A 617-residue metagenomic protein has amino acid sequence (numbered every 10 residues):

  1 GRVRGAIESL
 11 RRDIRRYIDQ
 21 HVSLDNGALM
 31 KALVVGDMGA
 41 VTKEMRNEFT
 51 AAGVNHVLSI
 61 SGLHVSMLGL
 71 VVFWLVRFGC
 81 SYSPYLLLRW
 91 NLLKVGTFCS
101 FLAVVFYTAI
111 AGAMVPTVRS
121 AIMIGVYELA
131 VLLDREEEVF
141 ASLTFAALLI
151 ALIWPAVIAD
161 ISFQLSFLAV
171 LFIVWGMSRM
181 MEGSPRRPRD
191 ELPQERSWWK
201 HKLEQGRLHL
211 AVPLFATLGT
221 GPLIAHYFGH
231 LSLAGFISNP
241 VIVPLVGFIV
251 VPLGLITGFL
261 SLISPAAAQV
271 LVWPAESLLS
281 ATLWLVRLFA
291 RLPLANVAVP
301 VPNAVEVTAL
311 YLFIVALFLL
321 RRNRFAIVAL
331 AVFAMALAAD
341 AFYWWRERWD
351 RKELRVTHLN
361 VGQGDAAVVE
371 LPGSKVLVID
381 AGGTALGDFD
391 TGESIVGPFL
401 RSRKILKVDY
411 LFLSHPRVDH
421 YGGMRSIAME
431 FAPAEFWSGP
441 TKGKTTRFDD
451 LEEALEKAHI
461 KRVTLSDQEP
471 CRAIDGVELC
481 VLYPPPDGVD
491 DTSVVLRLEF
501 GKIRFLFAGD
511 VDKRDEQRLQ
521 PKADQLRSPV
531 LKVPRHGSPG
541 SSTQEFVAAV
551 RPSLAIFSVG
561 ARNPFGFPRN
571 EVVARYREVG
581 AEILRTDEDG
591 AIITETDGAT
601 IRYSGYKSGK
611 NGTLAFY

Functional and structural regions predicted by a protein language model:
G1-A121, E128, Y410-F412, E435 (+4 more regions): Aromatic-rich juxtamembrane segments at the membrane interface
A6-S9, D13, Y17, A32 (+7 more regions): Amphipathic alpha-helical interaction/coupling elements
L63-S66, F163-S166, P398: Conserved phosphate/anionic-ligand binding catalytic regions in large, soluble enzymes, centered on
A109, A113-L312, L519-L531, S542-E545 (+1 more regions): Internal transmembrane alpha-helical bundles of multi-pass membrane proteins
G183-H201, G258-Y617: Non-globular, low-confidence helical/coil segments that flank catalytic cores
